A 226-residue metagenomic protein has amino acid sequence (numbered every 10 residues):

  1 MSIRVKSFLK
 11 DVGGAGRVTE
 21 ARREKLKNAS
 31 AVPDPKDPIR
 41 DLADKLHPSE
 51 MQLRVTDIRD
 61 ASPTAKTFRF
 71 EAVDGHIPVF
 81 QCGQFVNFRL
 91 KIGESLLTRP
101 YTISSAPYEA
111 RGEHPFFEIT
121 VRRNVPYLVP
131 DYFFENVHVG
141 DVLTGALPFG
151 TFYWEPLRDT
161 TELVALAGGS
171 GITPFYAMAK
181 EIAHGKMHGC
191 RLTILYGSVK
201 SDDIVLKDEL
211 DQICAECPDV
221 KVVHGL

Functional and structural regions predicted by a protein language model:
M1-K10, P126-L226: FNR/FR-type flavoprotein reductase catalytic core
S2-P48: A eukaryote-biased signal for short, well-structured alpha-helical docking elements
A15, A21, A29-A31, A43 (+10 more regions): A sequence-composition feature that detects small, non-aromatic residues
R22-P33, G75-N87, P115-V125, F152-D159 (+2 more regions): Charged, low-complexity, helix/coiled-coil-prone segments
D37-D141, T161, S198-K200, G225-L226: Ferredoxin-reductase
